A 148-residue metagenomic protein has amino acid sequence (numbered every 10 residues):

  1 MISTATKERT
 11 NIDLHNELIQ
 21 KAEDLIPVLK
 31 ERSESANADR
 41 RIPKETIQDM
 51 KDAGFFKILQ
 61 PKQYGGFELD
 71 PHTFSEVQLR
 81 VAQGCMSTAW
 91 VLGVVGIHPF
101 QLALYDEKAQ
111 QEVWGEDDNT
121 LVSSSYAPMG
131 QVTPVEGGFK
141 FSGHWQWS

Functional and structural regions predicted by a protein language model:
M1-Q20, D24: Basic/polar N-terminal segments that are highly enriched at the extreme N-terminus, encompassing both cleavable
D13, Q20, R41, E68-L69: Residue-level detector of secondary-structure boundary/capping sites
H15, E34, D117-T120: Intrinsically disordered, low-complexity segments enriched in polar/charged residues with Gly/Pro, especially when
L25-S33: N-terminal capping segment at the start of a domain
I42-D52, F56-S148: Glycine-rich flavin
